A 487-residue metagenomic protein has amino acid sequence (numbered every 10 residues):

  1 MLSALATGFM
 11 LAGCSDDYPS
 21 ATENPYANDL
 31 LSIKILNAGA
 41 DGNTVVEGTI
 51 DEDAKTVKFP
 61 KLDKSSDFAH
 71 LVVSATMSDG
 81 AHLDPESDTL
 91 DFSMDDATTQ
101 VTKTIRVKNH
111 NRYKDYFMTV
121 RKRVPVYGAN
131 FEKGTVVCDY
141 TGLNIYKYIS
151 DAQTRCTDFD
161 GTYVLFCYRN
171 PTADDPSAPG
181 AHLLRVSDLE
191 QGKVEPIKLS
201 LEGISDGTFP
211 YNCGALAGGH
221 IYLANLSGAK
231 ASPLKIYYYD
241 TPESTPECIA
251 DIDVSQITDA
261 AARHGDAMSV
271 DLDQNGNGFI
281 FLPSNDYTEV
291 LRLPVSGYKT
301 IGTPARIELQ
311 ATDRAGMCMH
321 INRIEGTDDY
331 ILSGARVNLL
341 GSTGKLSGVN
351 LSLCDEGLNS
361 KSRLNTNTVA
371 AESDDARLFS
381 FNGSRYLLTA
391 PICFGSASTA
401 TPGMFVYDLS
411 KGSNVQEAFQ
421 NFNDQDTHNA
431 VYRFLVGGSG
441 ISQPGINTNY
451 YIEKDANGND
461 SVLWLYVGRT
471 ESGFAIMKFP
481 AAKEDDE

Functional and structural regions predicted by a protein language model:
M10-G13: C-terminal motif of bacterial Sec signal peptides marking the signal peptidase cleavage site
S15-Y146, L201-S205, E484-E487: Beta-rich interaction/scaffold domains
P125-G128, P179-G228: Blade-loop segments of beta-propeller domains
T141-P176: Beta-strand-rich domains and repeat architectures in extracellular enzymes and scaffolds, especially beta-propellers
I145-C156, E202-G219, D251-D273, E308-T327 (+2 more regions): Repeated scaffold domains used in trafficking and secretory/extracellular systems, primarily beta-propellers
N170-P176, S227-S232, N285-T288, R336-S342 (+3 more regions): Short glycine/acidic-enriched loop and turn motifs that connect beta-strands
N367-V436: Loop/turn-rich, solvent-exposed surfaces of beta-rich toroidal or solenoidal domains
V436-E487: Blade-level signature of beta-propeller repeat domains, shared across WD40, Kelch, NHL, RCC1 and BNR/Asp-box propellers
